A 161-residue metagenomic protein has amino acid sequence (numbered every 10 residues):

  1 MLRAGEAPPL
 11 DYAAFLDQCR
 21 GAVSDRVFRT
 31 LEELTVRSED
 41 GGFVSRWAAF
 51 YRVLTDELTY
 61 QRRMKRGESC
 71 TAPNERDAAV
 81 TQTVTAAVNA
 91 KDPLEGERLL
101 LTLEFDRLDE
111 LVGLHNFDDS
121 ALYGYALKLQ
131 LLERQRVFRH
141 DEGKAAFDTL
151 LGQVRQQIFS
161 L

Functional and structural regions predicted by a protein language model:
M1-L161: Extended alpha-helical surfaces
